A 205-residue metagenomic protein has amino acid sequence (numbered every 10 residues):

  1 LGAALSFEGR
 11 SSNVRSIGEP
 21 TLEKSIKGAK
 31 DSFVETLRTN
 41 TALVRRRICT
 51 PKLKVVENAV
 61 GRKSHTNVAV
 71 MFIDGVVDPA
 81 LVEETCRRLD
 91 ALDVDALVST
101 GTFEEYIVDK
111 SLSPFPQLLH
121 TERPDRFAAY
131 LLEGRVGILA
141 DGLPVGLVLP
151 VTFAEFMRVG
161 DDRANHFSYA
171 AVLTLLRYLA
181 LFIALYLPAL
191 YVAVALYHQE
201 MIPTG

Functional and structural regions predicted by a protein language model:
L1-G205: Cytosolic regulatory modules rich in charged/polar residues
